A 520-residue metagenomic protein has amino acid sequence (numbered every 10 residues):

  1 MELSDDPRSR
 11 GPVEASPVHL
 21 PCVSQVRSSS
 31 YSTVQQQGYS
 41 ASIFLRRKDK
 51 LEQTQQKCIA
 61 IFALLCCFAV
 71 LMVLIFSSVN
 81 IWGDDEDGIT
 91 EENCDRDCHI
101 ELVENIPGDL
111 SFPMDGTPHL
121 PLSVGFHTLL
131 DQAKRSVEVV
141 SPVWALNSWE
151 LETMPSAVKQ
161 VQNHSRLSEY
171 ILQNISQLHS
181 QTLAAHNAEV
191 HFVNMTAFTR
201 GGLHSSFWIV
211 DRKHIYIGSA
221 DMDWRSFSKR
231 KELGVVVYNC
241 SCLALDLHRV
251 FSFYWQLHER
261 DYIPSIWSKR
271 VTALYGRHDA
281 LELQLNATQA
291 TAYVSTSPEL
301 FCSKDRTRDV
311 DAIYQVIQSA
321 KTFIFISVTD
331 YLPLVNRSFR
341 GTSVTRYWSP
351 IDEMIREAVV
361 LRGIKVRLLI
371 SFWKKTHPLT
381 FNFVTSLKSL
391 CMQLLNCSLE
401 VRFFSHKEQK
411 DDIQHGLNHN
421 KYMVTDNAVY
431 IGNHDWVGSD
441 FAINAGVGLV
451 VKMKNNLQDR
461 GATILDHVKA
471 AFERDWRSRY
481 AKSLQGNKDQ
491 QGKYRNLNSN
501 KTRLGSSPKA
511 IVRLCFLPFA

Functional and structural regions predicted by a protein language model:
E2-A520: Charged, low-complexity intrinsically disordered terminal segments
